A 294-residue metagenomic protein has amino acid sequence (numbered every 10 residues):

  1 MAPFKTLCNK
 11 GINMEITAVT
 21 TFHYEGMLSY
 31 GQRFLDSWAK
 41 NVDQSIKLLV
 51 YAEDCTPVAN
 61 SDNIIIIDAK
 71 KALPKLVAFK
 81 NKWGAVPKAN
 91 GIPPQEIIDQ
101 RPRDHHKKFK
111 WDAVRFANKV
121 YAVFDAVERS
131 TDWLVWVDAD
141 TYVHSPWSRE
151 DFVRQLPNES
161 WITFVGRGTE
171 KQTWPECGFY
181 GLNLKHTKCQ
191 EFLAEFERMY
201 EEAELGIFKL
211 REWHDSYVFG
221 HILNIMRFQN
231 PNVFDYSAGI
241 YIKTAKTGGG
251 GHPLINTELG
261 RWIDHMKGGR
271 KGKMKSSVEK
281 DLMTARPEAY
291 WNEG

Functional and structural regions predicted by a protein language model:
L7-H105, E128-S130, L184-T187, R270-K273 (+1 more regions): N-terminal anchoring/stem segment of glycosyltransferases
S29-Q32, A117-Y121, W213-H221: A structural signal for well-ordered alpha-helical segments within the folded catalytic domains of diverse enzymes
A52-P57, T141, G168-T169: Short beta-alpha junction loops
K108: Short acidic-hydrophobic catalytic motif
W111, R115-V165: GT-A fold catalytic core of metal-dependent nucleotide-sugar glycosyltransferases, centered on the diacidic
H144-E212: Conserved catalytic core of nucleotide-sugar-dependent glycosyltransferases
L184-Y290: Catalytic core and acceptor-binding pocket of nucleotide-sugar-dependent glycosyltransferases
